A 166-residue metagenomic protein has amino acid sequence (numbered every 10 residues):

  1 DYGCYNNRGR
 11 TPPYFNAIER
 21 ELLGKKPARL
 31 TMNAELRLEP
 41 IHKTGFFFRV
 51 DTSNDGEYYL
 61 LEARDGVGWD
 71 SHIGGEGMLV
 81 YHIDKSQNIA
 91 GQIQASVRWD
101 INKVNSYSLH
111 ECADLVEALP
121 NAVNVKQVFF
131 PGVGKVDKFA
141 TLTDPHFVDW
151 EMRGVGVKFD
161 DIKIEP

Functional and structural regions predicted by a protein language model:
D1-K25: Post-HExxH zinc-binding segment in Zn-dependent metallohydrolases
A28-P166: Non-catalytic C-terminal accessory/binding modules of secreted extracellular proteins
